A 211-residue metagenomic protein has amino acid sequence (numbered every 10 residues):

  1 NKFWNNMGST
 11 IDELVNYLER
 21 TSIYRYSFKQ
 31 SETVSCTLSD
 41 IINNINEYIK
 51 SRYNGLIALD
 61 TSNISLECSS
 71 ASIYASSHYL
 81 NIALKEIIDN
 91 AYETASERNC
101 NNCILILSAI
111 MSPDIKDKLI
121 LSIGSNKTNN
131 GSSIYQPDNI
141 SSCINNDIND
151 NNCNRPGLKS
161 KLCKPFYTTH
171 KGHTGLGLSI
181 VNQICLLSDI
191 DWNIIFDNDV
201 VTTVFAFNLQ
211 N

Functional and structural regions predicted by a protein language model:
N1-D60: Conserved DHp (HisKA) dimerization/phosphotransfer helix of two-component histidine kinases, i.e., the long coiled-coil
Y26-S31, C68, S72-A75, T169 (+1 more regions): Conserved micro-motifs of the catalytic ATP-binding
A58-A71: Conserved catalytic submotifs in the C-terminal HATPase_c
S77-C100, L187: Conserved ATP-binding N-box helix of the HATPase_c
N102-K116: Short beta-strand/loop element within the Bergerat-fold HATPase_c
D117-K171: Glycine-rich/acidic phosphate-handling loop/turn and adjacent ATP-lid/helix of nucleotide-binding kinase/ATPase domains
T174-L178: Hydrophobic Leu site in an alpha-helix of the histidine kinase catalytic ATPase core
I180-I190: Conserved glycine-/histidine-rich ATP-lid loop and adjacent helix of the Bergerat-fold HATPase_c
